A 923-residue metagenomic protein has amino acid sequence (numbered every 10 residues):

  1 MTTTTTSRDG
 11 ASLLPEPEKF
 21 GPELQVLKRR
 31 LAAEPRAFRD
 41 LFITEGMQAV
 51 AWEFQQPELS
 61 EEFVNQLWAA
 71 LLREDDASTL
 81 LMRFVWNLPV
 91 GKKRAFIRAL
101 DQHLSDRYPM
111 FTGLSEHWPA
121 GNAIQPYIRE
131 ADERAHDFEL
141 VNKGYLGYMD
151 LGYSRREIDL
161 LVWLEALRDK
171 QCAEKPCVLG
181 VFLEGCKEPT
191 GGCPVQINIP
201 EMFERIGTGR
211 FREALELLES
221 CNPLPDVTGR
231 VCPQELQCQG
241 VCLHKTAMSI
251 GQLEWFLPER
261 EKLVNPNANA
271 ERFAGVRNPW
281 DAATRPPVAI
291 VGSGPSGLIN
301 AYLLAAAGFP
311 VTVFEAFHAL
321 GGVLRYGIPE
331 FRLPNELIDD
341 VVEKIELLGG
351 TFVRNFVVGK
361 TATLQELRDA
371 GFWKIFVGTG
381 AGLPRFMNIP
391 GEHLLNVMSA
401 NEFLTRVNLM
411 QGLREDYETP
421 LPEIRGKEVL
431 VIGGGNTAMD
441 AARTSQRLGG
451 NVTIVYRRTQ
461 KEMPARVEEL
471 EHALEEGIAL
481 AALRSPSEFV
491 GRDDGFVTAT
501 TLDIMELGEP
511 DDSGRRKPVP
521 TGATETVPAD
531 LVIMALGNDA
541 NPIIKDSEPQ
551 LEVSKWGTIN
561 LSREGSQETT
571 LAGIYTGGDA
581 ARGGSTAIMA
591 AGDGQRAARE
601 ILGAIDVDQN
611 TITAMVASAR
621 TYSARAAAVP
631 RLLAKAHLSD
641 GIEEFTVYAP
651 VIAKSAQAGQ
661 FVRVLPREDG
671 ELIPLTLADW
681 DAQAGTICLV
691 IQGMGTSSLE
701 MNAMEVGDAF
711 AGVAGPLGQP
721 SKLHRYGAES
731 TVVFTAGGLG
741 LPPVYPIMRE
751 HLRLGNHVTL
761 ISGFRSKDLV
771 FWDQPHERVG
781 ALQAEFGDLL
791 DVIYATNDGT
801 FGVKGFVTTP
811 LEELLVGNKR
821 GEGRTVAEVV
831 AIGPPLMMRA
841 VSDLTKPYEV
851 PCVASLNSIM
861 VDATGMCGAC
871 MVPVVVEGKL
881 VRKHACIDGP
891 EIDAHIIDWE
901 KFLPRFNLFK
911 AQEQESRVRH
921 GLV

Functional and structural regions predicted by a protein language model:
D169-E201, P225-T246, P743-Y745, P835-L836 (+1 more regions): Local cysteine-cluster metal-coordination motifs and their immediate loop/turn environment, predominantly Fe-S cluster
A282, P287-V291, D339-I389, E488-V497 (+3 more regions): Feature captures the FAD/FMN-dependent oxidoreductase FAD-binding
P286-T312, A438-Q446: N-terminal Rossmann-like FAD-binding beta1-loop-alpha1 element of flavoenzymes
P310-V313, F317-L348, F352, A442-E488 (+2 more regions): Rossmann-like dinucleotide-binding cores of NAD(P)H-dependent redox enzymes
H393-G426, P510-G584: FAD-site-proximal beta/loop scaffold in flavoenzymes
A441, A580-D608: A conserved FAD-binding loop/helix module that cradles the flavin
A624-D708, R765: Ferredoxin-reductase
T696-V861: FNR/FR-type flavoprotein reductase catalytic core
